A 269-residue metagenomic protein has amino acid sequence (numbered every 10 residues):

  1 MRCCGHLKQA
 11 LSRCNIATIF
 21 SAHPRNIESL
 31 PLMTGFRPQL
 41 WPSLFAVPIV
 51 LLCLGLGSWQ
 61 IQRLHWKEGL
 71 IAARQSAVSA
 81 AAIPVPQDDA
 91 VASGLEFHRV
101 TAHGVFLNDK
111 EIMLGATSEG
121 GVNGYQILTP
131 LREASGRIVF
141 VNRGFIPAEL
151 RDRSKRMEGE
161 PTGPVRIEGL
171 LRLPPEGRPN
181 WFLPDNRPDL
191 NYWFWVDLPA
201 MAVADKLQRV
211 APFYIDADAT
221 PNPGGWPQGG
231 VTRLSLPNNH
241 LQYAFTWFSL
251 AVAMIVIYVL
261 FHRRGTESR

Functional and structural regions predicted by a protein language model:
M1-R2, M33: Accessible peptide chain termini
C3-C4, C14: Cysteine-centered motifs
H6, R25: Localized chelating/binding microdomains that coordinate divalent metal ions or stabilize phosphate-bearing
Q9: Cationic, low-complexity basic patches in intrinsically disordered or flexible, solvent-exposed regions
S12-I16, S21-P24: Short, low-complexity intrinsically disordered segments enriched in A/P/G/S/L with frequent Arg, especially at protein
L30-D89, S93, F97-R269: Surface-exposed, charge/polar-rich loops and edge strands
